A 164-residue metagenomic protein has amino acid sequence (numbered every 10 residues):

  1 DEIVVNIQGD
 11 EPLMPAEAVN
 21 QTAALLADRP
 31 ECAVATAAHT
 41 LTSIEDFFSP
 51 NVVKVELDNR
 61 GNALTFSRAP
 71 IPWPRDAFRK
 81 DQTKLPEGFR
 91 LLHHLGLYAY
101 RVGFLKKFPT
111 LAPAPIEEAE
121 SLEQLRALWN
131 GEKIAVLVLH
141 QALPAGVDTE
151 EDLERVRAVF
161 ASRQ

Functional and structural regions predicted by a protein language model:
D1, R29-C32, E132: Short, high-confidence coil segments that cap the C-terminus of an alpha-helix and link into the following beta-strand
D1, T42-S43, T149: Residue-level signal for threonine
D1-E2, E120: Proteins with a high burden of low-complexity, intrinsically disordered sequence enriched in S/T/G/P/A and R, requiring
V4-N6: Short aromatic/hydrophobic "clamp" motif used to bind/position activated sugar donors
G9-E11: Short acidic donor-binding/metal-coordinating loop in glycosyltransferase active sites
L13-P15, A145-G146: Short active-site-adjacent helix-start/loop capping segments
M14-A114: Conserved core of the sugar-phosphate nucleotidyltransferase
K80-Q164: Conserved alpha/beta core of the MobA/IspD/sugar-nucleotide pyrophosphorylase nucleotidyltransferase superfamily
